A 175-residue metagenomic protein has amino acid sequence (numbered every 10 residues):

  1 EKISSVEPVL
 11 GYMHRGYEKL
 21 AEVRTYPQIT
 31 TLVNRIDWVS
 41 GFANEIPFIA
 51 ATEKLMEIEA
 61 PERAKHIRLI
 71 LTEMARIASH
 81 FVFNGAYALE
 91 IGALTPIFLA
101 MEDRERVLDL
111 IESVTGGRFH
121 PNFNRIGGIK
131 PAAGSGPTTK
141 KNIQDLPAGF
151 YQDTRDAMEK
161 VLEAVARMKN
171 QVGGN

Functional and structural regions predicted by a protein language model:
K2-N175: Active-site bordering "gate/hinge" segments that shape substrate access to catalytic or cofactor-binding pockets
